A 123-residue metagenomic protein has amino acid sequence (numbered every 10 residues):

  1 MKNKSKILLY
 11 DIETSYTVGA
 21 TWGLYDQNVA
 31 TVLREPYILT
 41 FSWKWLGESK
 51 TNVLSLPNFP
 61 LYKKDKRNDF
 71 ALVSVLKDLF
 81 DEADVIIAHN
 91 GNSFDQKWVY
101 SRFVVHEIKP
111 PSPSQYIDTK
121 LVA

Functional and structural regions predicted by a protein language model:
M1-F80: Conserved RNase H-like, two-metal-ion catalytic cores of nucleic-acid enzymes
E48-A123: Conserved DEDDh/DEDDy metal-dependent 3′-5′ exonuclease domain
